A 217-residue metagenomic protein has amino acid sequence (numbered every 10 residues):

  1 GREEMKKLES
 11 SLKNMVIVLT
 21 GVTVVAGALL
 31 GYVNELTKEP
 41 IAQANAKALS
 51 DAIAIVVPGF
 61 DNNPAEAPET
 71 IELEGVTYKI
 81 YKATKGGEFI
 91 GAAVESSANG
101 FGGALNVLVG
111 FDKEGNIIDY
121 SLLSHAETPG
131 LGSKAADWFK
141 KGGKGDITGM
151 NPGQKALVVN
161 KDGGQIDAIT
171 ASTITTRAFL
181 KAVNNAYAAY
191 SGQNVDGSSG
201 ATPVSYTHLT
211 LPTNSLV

Functional and structural regions predicted by a protein language model:
G1-M5: Short, Lys/Arg-enriched N-terminal segments with co-localized hydrophobic residues within the first ~10-30 amino acids
K6-L36, P40: Internal alpha-helical transmembrane segments
K38-D51: Alpha-helical transmembrane signal-anchor/signal-peptide segments
I53-V76: Short extracytoplasmic
V76-L108: Structured beta-strand/loop patches that form or line metal/cofactor-binding pockets in enzymes
A98-L105, K113-S172: Flexible, solvent-exposed short loops/turns enriched in glycine
P152, A156-S205: Extracytoplasmic/periplasmic C-terminal soluble domains
Y206-T213: Conserved small/polar residues in nucleotide/adenosyl-binding loops
